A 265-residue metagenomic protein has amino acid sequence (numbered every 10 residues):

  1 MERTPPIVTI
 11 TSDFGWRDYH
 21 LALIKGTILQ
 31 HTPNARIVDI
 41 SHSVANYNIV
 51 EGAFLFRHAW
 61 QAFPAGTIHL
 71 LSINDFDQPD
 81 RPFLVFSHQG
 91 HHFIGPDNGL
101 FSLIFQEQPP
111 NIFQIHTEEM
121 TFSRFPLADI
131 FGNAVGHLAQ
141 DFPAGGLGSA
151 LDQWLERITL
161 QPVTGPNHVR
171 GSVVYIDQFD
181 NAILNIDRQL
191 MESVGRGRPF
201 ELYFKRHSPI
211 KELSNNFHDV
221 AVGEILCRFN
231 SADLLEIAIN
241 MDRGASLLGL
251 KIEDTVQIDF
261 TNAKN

Functional and structural regions predicted by a protein language model:
M1-D80: N-terminal glycine-/serine-/threonine-rich phosphate-binding loop
I10, I37-I40, L71, F93-P96 (+3 more regions): General beta-strand structural signal in soluble alpha/beta enzymes
H31-N34, A59-F63, E107, H137-G145: Change "in soluble alpha/beta enzymes" to "in soluble alpha/beta proteins
H31-P33, N48-E51, P64-G66, L70-I73 (+1 more regions): Active-site histidine-anchored catalytic micro-motif
T121-I186, L190-G195: Anionic-ligand-binding alpha/beta catalytic cores of soluble enzymes and soluble regulatory domains that recognize
I183-G249: A conserved acidic, glycine/proline-rich C-terminal tail/linker
L202, L247-N265: Pepsin/retropepsin-fold aspartyl endopeptidases
